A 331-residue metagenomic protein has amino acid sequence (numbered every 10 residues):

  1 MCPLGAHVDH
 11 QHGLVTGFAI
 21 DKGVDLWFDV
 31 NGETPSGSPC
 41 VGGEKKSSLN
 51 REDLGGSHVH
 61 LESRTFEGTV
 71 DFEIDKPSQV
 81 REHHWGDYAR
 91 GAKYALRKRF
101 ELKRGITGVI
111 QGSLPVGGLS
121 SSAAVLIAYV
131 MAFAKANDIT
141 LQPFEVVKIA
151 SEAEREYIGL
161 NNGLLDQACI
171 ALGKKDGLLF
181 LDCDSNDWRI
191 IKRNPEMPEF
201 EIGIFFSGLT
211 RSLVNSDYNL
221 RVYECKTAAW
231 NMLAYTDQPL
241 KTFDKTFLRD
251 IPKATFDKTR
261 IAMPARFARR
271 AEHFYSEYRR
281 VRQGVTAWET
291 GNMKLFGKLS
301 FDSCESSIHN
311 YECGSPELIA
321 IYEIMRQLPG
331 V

Functional and structural regions predicted by a protein language model:
M1, D25, D29, E33 (+3 more regions): C-terminal nucleotide
M1-S120, I127-F144, K148-I158, N162 (+4 more regions): ATP-binding N-lobe of GHMP and related small-molecule kinases
